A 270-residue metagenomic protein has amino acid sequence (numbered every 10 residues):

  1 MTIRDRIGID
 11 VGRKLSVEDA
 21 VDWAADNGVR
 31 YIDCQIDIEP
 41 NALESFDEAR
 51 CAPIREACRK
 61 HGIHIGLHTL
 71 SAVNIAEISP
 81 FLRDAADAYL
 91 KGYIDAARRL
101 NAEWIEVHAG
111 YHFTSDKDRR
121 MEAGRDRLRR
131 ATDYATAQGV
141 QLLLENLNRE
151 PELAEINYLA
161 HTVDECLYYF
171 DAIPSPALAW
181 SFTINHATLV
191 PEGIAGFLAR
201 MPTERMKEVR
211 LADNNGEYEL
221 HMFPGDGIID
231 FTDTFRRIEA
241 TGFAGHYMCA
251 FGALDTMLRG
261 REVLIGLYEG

Functional and structural regions predicted by a protein language model:
M1-A102, D171, S175, L211 (+1 more regions): N-terminal pre-domain/capping segments
M1-R6, K14, E18-A25, N101 (+2 more regions): Histidine-acidic metal/acid-base catalytic patches
R13-L15, I36-I38, S71-V73, A109-F113 (+4 more regions): Active-site-proximal loop/turn and secondary-structure-junction residues that shape catalytic pockets, frequently
L15-D19, E56-I63, A76-A179, L189: Active-site acidic/histidine proton-transfer and metal-coordination neighborhood in alpha/beta enzyme cores
D33, G66, E106, L143 (+2 more regions): Conserved beta-strand positions in the central sheet of alpha/beta enzyme cores
N41, P80-D84, I156, H221-D226: Short glycine-enriched, charge-decorated loop/helix-capping segments at active-site entrances that position
L43-E44, E77, D116-K117, A154 (+2 more regions): Short Asp/Glu-rich motifs
A49-C51, R83-A85, K91, Y111 (+5 more regions): Alpha-helix boundary/capping detector
